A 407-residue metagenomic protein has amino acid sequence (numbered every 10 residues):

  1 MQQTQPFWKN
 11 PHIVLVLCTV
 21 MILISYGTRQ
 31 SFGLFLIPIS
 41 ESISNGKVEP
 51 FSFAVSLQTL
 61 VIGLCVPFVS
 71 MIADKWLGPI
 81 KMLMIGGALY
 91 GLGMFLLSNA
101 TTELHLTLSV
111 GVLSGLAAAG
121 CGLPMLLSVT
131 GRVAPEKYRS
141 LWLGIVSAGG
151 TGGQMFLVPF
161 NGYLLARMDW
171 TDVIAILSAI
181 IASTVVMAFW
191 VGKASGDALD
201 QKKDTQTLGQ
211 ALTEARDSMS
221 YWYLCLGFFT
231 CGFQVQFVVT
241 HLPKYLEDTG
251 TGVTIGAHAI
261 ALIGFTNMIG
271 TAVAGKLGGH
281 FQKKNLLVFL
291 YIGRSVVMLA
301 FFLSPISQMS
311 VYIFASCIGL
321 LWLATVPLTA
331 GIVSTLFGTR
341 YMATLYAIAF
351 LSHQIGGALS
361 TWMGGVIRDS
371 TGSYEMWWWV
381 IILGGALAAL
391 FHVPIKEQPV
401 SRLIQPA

Functional and structural regions predicted by a protein language model:
F32-I37, S218-A274, S360: Extracytoplasmic gate region of multi-pass secondary transporters
F53-M71, A261-V273: Central cavity-lining transmembrane alpha-helices of secondary-active solute carriers, predominantly the Major
C65-G78, T271-Q282, R368-D369: Helix-to-loop junctions at the C-terminal end of transmembrane segments in multipass secondary transporters
A88-T101, G293-I306: C-terminal ends and interior cores of transmembrane alpha-helices in multi-pass membrane transporters/permeases
H105-C121, F229, S310-A324: Hydrophobic core of transmembrane alpha-helices in multi-pass small-molecule transporters, especially MFS/SLC-type
V110-A148, G338: Cytoplasmic helix-loop-helix junction between adjacent transmembrane helices in 12-TM secondary transporters
V146-G196: Helix-loop-helix hairpin linking two adjacent transmembrane segments in secondary transporters
L336-T371: A late C-terminal transmembrane helix in Major Facilitator Superfamily
